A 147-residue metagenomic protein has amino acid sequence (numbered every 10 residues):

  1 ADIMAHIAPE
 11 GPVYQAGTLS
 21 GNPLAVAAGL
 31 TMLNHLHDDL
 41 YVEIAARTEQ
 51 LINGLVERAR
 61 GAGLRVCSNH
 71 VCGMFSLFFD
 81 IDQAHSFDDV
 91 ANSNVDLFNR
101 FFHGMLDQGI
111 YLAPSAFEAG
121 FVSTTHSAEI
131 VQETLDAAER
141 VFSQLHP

Functional and structural regions predicted by a protein language model:
A1-P147: Conserved N-terminal phosphate-binding loop of PLP-dependent enzymes in the Aspartate aminotransferase
